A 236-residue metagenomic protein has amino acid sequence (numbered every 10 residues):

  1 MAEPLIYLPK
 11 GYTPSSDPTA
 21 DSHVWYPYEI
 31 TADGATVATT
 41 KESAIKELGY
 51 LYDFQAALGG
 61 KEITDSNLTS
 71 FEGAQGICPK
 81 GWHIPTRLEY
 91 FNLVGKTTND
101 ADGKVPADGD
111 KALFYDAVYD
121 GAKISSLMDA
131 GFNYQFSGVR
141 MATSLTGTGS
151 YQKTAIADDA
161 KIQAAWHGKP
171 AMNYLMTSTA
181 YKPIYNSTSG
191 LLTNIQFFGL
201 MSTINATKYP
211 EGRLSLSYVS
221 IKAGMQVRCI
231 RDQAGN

Functional and structural regions predicted by a protein language model:
M1-N236: Conserved positions within compact, well-structured domain cores
